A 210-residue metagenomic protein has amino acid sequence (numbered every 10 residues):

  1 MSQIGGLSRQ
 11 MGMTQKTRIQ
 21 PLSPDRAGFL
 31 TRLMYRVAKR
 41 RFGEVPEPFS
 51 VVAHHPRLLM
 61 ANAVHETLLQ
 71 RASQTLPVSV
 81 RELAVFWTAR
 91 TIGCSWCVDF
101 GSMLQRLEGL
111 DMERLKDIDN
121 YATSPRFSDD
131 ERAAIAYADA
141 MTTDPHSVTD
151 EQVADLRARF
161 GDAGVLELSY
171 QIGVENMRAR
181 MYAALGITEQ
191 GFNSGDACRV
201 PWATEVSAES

Functional and structural regions predicted by a protein language model:
S2-S210: Hydrophobic alpha-helical segments
